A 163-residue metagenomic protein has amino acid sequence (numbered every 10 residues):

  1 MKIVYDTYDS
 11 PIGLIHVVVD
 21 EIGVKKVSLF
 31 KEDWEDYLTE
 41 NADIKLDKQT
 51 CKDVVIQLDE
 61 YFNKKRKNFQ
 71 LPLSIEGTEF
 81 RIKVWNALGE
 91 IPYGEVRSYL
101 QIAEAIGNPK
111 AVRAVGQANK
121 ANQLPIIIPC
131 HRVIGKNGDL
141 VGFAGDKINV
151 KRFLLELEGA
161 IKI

Functional and structural regions predicted by a protein language model:
M1-K110, L157-I163: Basic nucleic-acid-binding alpha-helical/helix-turn surface characteristic of O6-alkylguanine DNA
V27, Y37, K136-N137, F143: Residues that scaffold the ATP/ADP-binding catalytic core of kinase and kinase-like folds
P92, Q123-I126, G138: Histidine- and aromatic-rich ligand-binding microenvironments
L100, G116, R152: Active-site phosphate/pyrophosphate- and oxyanion-stabilizing loops and adjacent acidic/basic residues in soluble
K110-L124: Regulatory, non-catalytic segments
I126-V133: Short Lys/Arg-enriched helix C-cap and helix-to-coil transition segments that create basic nucleic-acid-contact patches
N137-I163: …primarily DNA-binding HTH/wHTH and HhH modules…
